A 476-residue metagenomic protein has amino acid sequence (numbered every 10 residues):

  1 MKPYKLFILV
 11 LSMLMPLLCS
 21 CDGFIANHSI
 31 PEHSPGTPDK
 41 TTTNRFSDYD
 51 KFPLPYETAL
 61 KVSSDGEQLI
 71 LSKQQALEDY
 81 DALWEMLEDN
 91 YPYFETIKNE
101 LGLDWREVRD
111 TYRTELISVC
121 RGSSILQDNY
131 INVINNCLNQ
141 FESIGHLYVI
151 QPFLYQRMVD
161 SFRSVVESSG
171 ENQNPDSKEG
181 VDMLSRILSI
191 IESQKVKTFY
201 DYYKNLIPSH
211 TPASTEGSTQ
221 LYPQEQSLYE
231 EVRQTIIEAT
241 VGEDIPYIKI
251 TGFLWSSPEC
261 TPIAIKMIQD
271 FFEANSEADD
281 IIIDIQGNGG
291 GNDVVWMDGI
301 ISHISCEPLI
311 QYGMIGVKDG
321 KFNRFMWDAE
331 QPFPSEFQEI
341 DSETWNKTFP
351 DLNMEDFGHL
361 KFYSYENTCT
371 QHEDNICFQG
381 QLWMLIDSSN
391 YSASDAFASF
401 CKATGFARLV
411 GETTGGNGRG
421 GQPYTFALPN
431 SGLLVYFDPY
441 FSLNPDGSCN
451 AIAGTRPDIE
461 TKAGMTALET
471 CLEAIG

Functional and structural regions predicted by a protein language model:
M1-I8: Bacterial N-terminal signal peptides that target proteins for export
P3, L254-E259, M267, A396 (+1 more regions): Extracytoplasmic/periplasmic ligand-capture domains
L17-S20: C-terminal motif of bacterial Sec signal peptides marking the signal peptidase cleavage site
G23-V317, D328-P332, Q381, T413 (+3 more regions): Flexible, low-complexity junctional segments that flank or bridge functional domains
I117, F333-F349, I452-G476: Extracytoplasmic/peripheral linker and loop segments enriched in polar/acidic and small residues with frequent Thr/Pro
G291-G380, P423-A427, P439-F441, C449-N450: Gly/Ser/Thr-rich loop/hinge elements
Q381-A403, R408-G416: Extended C-terminal subregions enriched in glycine
L409-A467: BRCT (BRCA1 C-terminal) domain core and associated BRCT-interaction motifs
